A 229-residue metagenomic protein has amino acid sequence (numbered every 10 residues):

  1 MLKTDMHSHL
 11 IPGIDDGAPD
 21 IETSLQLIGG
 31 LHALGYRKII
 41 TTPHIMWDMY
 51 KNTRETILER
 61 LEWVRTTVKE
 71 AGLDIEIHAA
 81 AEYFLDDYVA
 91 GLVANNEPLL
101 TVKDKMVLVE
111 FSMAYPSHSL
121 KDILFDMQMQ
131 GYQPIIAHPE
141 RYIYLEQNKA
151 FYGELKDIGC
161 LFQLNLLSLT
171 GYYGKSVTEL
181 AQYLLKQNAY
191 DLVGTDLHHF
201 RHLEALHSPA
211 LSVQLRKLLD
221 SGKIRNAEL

Functional and structural regions predicted by a protein language model:
M1-L73: An N-terminally biased module of ancient metal coordination in phosphate/nucleic-acid-related enzymes
H7-I11, H138, H198: Histidine-centered divalent metal-coordination motifs
H32, Q128, L185-K186: Non-catalytic positions within long, well-ordered alpha-helices that form the structural scaffold/packing of enzyme
M46-M49, F84-D86, R141-L145, L169-Y172 (+1 more regions): Active-site environment of divalent metal-dependent phosphoester hydrolases
K51-F162: Extended substrate/RNA-proximal surfaces in nucleic-acid metabolism proteins
G159-G171: His/Asp/Glu-enriched short active-site or ligand-binding loop at hydrolase and phosphoryl-transfer sites
A189-A205: Short acidic/histidine-rich active-site segments
H207-L229: Mid-to-C-terminal alpha-helical segments outside catalytic/metal-binding sites
